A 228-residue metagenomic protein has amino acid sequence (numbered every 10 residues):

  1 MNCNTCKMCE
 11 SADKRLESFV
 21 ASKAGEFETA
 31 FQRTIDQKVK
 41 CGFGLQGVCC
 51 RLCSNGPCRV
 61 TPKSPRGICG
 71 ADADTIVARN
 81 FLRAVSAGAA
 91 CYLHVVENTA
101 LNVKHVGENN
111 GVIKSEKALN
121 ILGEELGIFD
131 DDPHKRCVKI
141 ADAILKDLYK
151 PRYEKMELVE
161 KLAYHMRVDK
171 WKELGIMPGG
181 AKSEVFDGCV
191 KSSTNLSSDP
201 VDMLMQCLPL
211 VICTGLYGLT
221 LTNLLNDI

Functional and structural regions predicted by a protein language model:
N2-I228: Metallocofactor- and cofactor-centric catalytic cores in central/energy metabolism, strongly enriched
